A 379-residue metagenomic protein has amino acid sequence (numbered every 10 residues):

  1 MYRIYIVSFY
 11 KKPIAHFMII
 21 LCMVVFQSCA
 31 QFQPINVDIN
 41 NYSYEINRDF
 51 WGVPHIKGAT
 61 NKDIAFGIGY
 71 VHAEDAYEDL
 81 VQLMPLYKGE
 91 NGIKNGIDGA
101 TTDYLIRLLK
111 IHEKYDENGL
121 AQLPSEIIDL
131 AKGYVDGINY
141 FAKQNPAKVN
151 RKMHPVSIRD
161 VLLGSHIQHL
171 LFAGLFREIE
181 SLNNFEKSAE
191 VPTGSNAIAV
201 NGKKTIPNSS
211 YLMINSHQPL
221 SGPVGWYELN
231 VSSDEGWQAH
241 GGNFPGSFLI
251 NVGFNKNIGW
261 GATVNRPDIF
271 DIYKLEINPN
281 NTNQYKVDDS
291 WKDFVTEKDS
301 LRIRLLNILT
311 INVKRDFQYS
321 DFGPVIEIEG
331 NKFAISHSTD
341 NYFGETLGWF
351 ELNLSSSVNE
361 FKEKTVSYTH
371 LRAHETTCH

Functional and structural regions predicted by a protein language model:
M1-K11: N-terminal secretory signal peptides that target proteins for export/translocation
M1-R3, L21, A121-Q122: Short coil/turn segments at secondary-structure junctions
K11-I14, F32: Selective for proline/serine-rich intrinsically disordered segments in cytosolic/nuclear regulatory regions
H16-V25: Bacterial N-terminal signal peptides
F32-E375: Mature extracytoplasmic enzyme cores
T377-H379: N-terminal low-complexity segments that are often proline-rich with Ser/Thr-Pro
